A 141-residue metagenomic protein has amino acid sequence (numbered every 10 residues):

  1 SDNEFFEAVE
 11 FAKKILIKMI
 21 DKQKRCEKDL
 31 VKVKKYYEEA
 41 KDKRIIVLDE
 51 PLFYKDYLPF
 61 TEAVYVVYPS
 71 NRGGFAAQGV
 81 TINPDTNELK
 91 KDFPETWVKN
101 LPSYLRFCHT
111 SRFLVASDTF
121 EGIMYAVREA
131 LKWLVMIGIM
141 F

Functional and structural regions predicted by a protein language model:
S1-F141: C-terminal accessory domains and tails appended to enzymatic cores
